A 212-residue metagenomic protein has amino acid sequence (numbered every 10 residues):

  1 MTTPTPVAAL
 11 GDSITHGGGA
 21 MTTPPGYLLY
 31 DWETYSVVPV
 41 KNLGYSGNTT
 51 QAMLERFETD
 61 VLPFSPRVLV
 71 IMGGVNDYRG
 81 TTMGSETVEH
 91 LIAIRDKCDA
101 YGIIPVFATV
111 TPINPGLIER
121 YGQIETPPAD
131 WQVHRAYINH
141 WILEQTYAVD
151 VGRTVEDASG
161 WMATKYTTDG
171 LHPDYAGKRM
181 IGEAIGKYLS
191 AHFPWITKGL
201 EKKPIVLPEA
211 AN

Functional and structural regions predicted by a protein language model:
M1-S46, Q51, R56-S65, P194 (+1 more regions): Serine-esterase "nucleophile elbow" of acetyl-processing enzymes
T3, M53, Y147, K165-N212: Histidine-centered active-site loop/cap adjacent to the catalytic His in serine esterases/O-acetyl transfer systems
P6-G11, T15, P39-G44, V68-G73 (+3 more regions): Structural recognition of the beta-strand scaffold that forms the well-ordered cores of secreted hydrolase catalytic
S13-G17, S46-Q51, V75-R79, T111-G116 (+3 more regions): Solvent-exposed loop/turn segments at secondary-structure junctions within structured extracellular/periplasmic domains
S13-I14, E33, N42-N48, V70-R79 (+3 more regions): Cell-envelope and extracellular/periplasmic
S36, A100-G102, Q145: Helix C-cap/helix->beta junction micro-motif
G84-A93, R135: Charged helix-capping and loop-helix junction motifs
P115-R153: Substrate-gating cap/lid alpha-helix
